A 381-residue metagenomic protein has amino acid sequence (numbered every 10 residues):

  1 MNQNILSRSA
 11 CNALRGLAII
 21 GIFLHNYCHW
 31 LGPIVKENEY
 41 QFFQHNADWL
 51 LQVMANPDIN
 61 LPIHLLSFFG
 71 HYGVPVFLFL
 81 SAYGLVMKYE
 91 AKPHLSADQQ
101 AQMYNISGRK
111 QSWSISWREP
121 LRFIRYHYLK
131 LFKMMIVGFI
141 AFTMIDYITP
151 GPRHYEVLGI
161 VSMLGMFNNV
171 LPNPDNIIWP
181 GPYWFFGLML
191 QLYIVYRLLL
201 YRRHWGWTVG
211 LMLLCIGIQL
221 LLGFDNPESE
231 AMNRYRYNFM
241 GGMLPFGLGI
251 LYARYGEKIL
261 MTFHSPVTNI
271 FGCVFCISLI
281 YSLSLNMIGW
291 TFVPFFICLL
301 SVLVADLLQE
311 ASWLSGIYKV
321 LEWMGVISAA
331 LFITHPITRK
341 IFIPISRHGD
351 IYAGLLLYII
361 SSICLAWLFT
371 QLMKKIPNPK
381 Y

Functional and structural regions predicted by a protein language model:
M1-I216, R347-Y381: Membrane-cytosol interface segments of multi-pass membrane proteins, especially ER/Golgi lipid-handling enzymes
H25-N26, F332-H335: Histidine-centered divalent metal-coordination motifs
A101, N105, I124, A305-L308 (+3 more regions): Short intrinsically disordered, low-complexity segments
L131-M135, I327-S328, T334: Loop-to-transmembrane-helix entry motif
Q219-A330, I337-Y358: Alpha-helical transmembrane segments and terminal signal-anchor/GPI-anchor hydrophobic tails, characterized by long
